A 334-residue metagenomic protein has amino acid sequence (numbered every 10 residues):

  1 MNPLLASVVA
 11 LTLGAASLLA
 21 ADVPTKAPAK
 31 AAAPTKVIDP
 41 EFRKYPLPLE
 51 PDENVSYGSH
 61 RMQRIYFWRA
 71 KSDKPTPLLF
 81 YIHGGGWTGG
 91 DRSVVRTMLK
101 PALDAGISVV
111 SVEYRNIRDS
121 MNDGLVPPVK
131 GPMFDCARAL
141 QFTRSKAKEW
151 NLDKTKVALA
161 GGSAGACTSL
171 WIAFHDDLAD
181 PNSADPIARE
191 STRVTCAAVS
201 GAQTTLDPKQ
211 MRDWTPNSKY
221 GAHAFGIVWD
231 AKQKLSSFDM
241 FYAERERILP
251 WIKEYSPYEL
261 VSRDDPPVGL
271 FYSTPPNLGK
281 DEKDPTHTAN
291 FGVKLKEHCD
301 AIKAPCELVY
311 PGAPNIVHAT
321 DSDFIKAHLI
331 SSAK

Functional and structural regions predicted by a protein language model:
A27-D73: N-terminal cap/lid segment of alpha/beta-hydrolase-fold proteins
E41-E50, H60, A173, L178 (+3 more regions): Mobile cap/lid helix-loop segments that gate and shape the active-site cleft of serine hydrolases
S56, D91-R92, M98, V110-K154 (+2 more regions): Catalytic nucleophile-loop/oxyanion-hole region of alpha/beta-hydrolase and closely related hydrolase-like folds
I65-K74, W150, P257-S262: Short beta-strand-to-loop junctions in surface cap/lid or active-site-entrance loops
Y66, V268-K283, A289-K334: C-terminal catalytic histidine-bearing segment of alpha/beta-hydrolase fold enzymes
P75-G85: Short beta-strand element of the alpha/beta-hydrolase
Q141-P216: Primarily recognizes the serine-hydrolase "nucleophile elbow" in alpha/beta-hydrolase and SGNH/GDSL folds
A184-P216, I248-E282: The feature captures the conserved acid-bearing segment of alpha/beta-hydrolase catalytic domains
